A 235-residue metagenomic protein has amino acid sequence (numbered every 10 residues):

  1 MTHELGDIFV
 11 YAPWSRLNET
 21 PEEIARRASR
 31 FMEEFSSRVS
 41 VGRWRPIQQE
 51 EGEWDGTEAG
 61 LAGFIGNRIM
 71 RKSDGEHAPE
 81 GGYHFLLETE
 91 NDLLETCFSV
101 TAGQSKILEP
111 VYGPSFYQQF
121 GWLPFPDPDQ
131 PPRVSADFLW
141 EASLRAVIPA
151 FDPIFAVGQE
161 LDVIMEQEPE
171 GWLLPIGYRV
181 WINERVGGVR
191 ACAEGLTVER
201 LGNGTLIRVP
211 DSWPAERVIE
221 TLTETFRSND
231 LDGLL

Functional and structural regions predicted by a protein language model:
M1-Q49, F155-L235: C-terminal interaction module
H3-A12, K106-Q130: Glycine-rich, often proline-containing surface loops adjacent to acidic residues and nearby aromatics that form
F9, D55, I69, A78 (+5 more regions): Polar low-complexity intrinsically disordered regions enriched in Ser/Thr and small residues
R16, N91, Q104-K106, P126-P128 (+1 more regions): Residues that cap or initiate secondary-structure elements
A28-A102: N-terminal low-complexity, intrinsically disordered segments
F85-L87, W122, G204-P210: Generic recognition of long tandem-repeat/solenoid scaffolds
F98-I107, E194-V198: Short amphipathic beta-strand and strand-loop transition segments with alternating hydrophobic
P114-I176: Short helix-loop boundary/capping segments
